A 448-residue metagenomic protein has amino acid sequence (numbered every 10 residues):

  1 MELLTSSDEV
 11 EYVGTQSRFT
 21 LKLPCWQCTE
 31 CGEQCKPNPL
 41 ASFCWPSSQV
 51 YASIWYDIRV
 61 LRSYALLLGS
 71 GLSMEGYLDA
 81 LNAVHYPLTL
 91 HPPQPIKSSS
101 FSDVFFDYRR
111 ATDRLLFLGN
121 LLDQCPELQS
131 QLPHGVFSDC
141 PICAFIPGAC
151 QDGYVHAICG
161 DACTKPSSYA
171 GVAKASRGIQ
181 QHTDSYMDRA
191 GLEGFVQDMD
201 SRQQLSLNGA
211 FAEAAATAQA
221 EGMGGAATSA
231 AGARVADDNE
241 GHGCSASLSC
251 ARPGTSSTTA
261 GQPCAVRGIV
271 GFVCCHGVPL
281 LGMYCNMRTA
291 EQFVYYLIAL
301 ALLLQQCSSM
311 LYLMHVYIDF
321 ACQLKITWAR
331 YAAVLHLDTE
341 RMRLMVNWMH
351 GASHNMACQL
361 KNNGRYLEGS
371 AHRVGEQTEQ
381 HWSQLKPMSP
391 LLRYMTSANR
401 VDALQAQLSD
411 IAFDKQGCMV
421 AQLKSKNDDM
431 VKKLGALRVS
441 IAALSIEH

Functional and structural regions predicted by a protein language model:
M1-H448: Hydrophobic core positions in small helical hairpin nucleic-acid-binding modules
